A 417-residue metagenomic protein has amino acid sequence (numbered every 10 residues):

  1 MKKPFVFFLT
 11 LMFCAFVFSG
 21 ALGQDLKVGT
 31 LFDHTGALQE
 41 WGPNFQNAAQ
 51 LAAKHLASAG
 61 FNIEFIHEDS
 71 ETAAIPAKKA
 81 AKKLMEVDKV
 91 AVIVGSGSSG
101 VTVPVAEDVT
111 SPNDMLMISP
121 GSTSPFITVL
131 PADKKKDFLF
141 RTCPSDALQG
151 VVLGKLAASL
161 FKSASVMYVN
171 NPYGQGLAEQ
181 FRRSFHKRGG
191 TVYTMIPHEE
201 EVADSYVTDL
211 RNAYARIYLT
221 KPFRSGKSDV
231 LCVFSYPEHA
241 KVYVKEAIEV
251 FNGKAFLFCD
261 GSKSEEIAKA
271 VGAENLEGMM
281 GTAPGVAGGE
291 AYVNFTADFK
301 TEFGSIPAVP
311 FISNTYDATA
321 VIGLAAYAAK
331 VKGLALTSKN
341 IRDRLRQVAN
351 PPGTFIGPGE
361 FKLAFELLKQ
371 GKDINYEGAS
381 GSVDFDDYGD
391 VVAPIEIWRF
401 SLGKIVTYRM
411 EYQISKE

Functional and structural regions predicted by a protein language model:
K3-E417: Extracytosolic ligand-binding ectodomains
